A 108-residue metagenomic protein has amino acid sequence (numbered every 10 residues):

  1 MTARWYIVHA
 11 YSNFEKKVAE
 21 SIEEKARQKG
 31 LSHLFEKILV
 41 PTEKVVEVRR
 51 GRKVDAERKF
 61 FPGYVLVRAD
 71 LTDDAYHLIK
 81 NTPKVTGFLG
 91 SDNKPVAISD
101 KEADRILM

Functional and structural regions predicted by a protein language model:
M1-M108: Acidic-enriched and Gly/Ser
